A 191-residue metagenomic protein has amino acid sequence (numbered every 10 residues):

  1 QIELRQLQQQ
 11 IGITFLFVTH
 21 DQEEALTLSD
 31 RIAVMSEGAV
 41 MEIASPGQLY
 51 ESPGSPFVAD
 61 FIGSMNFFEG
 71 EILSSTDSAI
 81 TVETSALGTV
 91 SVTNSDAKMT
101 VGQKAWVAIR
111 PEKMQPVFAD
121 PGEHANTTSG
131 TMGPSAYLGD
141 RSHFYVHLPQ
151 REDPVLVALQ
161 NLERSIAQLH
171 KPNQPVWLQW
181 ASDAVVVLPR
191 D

Functional and structural regions predicted by a protein language model:
Q1-D60: ABC ATPase nucleotide-binding domains
E3, Q8-I11, M65-F68, W180 (+1 more regions): A composition-driven signal for long, intrinsically disordered, charge-rich low-complexity tracts
Q8, F15, T19, E23 (+6 more regions): A sequence-level detector of short, solvent-exposed, charge-rich linear segments
F15-F17, F57, F61, F67-F68 (+2 more regions): Phenylalanine-focused residue identity feature
S45-A79, K113: ABC transporter nucleotide-binding domain
M65, S74-D191: Non-catalytic connector elements of ABC transporters
